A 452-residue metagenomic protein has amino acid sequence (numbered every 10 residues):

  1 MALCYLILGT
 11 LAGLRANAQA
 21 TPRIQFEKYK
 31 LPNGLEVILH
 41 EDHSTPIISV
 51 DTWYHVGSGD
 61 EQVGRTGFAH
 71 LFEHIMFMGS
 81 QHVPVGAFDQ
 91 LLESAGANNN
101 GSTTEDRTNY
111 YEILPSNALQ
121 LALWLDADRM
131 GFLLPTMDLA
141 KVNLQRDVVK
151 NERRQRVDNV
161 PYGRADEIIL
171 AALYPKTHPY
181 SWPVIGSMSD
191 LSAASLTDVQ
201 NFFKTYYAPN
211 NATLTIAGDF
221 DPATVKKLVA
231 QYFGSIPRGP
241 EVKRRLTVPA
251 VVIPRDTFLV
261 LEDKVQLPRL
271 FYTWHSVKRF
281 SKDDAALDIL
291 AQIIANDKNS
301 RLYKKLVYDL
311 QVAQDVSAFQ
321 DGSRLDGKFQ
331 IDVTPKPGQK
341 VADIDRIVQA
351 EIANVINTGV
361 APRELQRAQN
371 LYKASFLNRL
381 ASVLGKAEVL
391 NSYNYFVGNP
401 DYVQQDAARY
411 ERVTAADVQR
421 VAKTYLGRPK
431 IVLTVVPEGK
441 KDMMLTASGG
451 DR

Functional and structural regions predicted by a protein language model:
Y5, G9-L39, D221-E262, T273 (+1 more regions): Proteolytic maturation boundary segments
H40, T45-E61, G67-L71, G86-F132 (+6 more regions): M16 family metallopeptidases and their MPP-like homologs
T66-S80: Active-site SXXK
M78-Q81, G131-A140, V360-A361: Short, polar/flexible loop-turn hinges at active-site or ligand-entry regions and domain interfaces
L139, R146, Q200-Y232, K430: Non-catalytic, conformational "gating/processing" segments within enzyme and secreted inhibitor domains
R154, N159, L170-A171, E241-N299: His/Glu-based metal-binding/catalytic segments typifying zinc-dependent metallopeptidases
D190-S195, V199: Alpha-helical scaffold elements lining the catalytic groove of polysaccharide deacetylases
